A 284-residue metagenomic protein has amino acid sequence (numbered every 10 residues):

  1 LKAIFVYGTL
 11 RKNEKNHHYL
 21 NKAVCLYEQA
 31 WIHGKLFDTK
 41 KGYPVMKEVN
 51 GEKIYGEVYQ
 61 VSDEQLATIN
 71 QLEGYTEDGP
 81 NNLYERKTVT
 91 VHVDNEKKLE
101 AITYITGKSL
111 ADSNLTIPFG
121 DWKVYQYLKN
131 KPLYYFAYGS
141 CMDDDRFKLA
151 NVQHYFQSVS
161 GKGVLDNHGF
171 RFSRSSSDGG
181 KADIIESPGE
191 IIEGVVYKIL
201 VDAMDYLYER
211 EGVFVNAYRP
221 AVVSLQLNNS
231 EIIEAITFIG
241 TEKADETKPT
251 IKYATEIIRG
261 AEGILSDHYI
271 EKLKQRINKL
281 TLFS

Functional and structural regions predicted by a protein language model:
L1-S284: Glycine-aromatic micro-motifs
